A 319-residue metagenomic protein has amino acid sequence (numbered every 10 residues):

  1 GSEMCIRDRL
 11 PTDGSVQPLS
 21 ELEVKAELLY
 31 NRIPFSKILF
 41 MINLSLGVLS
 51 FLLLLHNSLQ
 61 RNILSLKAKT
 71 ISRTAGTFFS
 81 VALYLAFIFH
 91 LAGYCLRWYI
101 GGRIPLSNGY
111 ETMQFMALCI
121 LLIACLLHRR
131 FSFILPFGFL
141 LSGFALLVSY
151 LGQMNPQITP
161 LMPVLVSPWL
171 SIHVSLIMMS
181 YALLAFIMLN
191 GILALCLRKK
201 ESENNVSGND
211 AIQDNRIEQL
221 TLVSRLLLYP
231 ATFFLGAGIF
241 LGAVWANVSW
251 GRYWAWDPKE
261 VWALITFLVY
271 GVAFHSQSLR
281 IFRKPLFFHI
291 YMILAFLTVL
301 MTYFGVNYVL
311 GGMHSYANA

Functional and structural regions predicted by a protein language model:
G1-C5: Short, small-residue-biased leader/transition segments that mark boundaries at the very start of proteins
D8, T12-K37: Short, aromatic-rich amphipathic segments at membrane interfaces that lie adjacent to a transmembrane helix or signal
P11, F35-S58, G76-T159, W169-K199 (+2 more regions): Hydrophobic cores of alpha-helical transmembrane segments in multi-pass integral membrane proteins
Q17-V24, N57-L66, L121, H173: Extramembranous, membrane-proximal N-terminal regions and early juxtamembrane loops of multi-pass membrane proteins
L19, T159-P160: Flexible hinge/switch segments at interdomain interfaces of large molecular machines
L29, V166-L170: Membrane-interface segments at the starts/ends of alpha-helical transmembrane spans
R61-T74, L197-V223: Membrane-interfacial, low-structure loops and terminal tails that flank and connect transmembrane helices in multi-pass
L161-L165: Secretory/export targeting leaders with adjacent low-complexity proregions
